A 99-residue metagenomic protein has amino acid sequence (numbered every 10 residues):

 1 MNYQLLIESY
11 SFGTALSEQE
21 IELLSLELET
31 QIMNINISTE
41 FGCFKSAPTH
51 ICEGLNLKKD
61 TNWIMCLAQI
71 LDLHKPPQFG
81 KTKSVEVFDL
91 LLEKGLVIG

Functional and structural regions predicted by a protein language model:
I7-A68: Long, highly charged, low-complexity intrinsically disordered interaction regions that mediate electrostatic DNA/RNA
I21, P48, F88-G99: Extended, folded domain segments that form the structural surfaces/walls around functional sites
L71-L73: Nucleotide-binding motor/catalytic cores of P-loop/tubulin-like NTPases across gene-expression machines
